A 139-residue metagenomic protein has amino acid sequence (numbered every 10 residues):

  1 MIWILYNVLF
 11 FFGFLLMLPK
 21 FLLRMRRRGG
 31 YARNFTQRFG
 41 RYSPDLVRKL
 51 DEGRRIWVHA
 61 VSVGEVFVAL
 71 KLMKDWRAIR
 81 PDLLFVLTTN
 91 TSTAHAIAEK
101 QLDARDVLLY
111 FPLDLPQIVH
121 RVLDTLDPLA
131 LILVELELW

Functional and structural regions predicted by a protein language model:
I2-M25: Short hydrophobic helices that act as membrane-entry/anchoring signals
L18-W139: Active-site and donor-binding regions of nucleotide-sugar-utilizing enzymes
